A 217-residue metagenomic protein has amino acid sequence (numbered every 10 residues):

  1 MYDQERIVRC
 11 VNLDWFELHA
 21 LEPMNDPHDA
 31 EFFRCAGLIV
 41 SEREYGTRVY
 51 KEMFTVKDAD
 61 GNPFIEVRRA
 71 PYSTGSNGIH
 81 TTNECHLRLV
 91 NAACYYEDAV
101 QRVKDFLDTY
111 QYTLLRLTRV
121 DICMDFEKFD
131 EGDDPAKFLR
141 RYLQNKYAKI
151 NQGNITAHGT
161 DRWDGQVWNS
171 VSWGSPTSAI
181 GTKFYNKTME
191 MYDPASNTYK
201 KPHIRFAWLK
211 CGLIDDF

Functional and structural regions predicted by a protein language model:
M1-D216: Structured, helix-rich domain cores that form ligand/interaction pockets
